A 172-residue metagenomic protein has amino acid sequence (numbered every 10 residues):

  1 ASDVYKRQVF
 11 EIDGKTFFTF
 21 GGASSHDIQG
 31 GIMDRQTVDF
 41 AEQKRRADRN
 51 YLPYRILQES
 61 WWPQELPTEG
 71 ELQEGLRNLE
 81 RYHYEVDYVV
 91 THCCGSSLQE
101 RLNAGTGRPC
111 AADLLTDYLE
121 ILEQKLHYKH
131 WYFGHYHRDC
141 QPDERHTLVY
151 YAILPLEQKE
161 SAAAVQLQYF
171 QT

Functional and structural regions predicted by a protein language model:
A1-Y5: Short, small-residue-biased leader/transition segments that mark boundaries at the very start of proteins
K6, F20, T91-H92, F133-H135: Short His-Asn-centered micro-motif
K6-Q8, G22, Y151-L154: Residues that form or immediately flank small-molecule/cofactor binding pockets and catalytic motifs
R7-D13, Q141-D143: Short acidic-hydrophobic surface loop/beta-edge motif
R7-Q8, G75-E80, L119-L122, R138: Short, flexible, glycine/charge-rich loop motifs used to bind or transfer phosphoryl groups or to couple energy/partner
F10, F18, H130: Short glycine- and Lys/Arg-enriched binding-loop motifs that mark or flank ligand-binding interfaces
D13-C110: Active-site-proximal loop/helix segment associated with metal-binding centers of metalloenzymes
C94-Q171: Conserved beta-sheet core of the metallophosphoesterase superfamily
